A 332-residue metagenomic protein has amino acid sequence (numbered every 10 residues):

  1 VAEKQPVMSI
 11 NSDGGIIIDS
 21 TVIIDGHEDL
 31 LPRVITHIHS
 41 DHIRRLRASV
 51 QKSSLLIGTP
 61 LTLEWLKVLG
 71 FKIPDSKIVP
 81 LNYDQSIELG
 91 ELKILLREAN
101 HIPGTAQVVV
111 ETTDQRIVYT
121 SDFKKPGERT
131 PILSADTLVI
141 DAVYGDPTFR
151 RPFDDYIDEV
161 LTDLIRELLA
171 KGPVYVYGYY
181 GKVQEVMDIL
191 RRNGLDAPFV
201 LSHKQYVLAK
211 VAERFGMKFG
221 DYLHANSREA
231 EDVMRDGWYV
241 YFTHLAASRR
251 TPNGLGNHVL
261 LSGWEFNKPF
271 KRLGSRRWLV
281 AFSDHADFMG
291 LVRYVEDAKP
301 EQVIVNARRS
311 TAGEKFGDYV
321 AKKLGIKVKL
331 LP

Functional and structural regions predicted by a protein language model:
A2-E28, P32, H39-Y177, N193: His/Asp/Glu-rich metal-coordinating catalytic cores of metallo-dependent phosphodiesterases/hydrolases acting on
A2-E3, N11, A225-P332: C-terminal regulatory/interaction regions
P6-G26, V79, K124, R214-R250: A short, well-structured beta->alpha microelement
L31-I38, S49-G58, F71-Y83, E91-I94 (+5 more regions): Active-site regions of enzymes building and remodeling cell-envelope glycoconjugates
I38, L61, A99-I102, S121-F123 (+7 more regions): Active-site metal-binding loops of divalent metal-dependent hydrolases
I43, L63, T105, P126-E128 (+4 more regions): Short, well-ordered alpha-helical microsegments
R97-V110, F123, E128, T137-P147 (+5 more regions): Active-site-proximal loop/helix segment associated with metal-binding centers of metalloenzymes
P131-S134, D146-V233, Q302-P332: Binuclear metal-ion centers of metallo-dependent hydrolases, dominated by the metallo-beta-lactamase
